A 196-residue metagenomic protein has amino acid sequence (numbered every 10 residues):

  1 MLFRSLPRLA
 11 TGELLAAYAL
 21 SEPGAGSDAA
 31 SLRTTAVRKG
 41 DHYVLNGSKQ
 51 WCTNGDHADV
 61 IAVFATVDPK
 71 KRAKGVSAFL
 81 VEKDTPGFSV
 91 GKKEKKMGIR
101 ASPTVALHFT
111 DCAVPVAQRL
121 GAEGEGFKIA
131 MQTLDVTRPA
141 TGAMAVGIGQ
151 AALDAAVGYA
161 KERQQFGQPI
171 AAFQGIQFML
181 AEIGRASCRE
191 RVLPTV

Functional and structural regions predicted by a protein language model:
M1-L2, L193: Short, small-residue-biased leader/transition segments that mark boundaries at the very start of proteins
F3-R4, G26-A29: N-terminal glycine-rich flavin-associated loop
G12-L20: A short, Trp-centered hydrophobic/proline-enriched beta-strand micro-motif
A25, Q50-D56, I99, D135-A140: Glycine-rich phosphate/pyrophosphate-binding beta-alpha loops
T34-V37: A structural signal for short hydrophobic beta-strand segments in well-ordered beta-sheet cores
H42, N46-V90: A short core secondary-structure module
F88-R185: Glycine-rich beta->alpha junctions and the first turn(s) of the following alpha-helix
E190-V196: Short "domain-exit" segments at the C-terminal end of structured domains
